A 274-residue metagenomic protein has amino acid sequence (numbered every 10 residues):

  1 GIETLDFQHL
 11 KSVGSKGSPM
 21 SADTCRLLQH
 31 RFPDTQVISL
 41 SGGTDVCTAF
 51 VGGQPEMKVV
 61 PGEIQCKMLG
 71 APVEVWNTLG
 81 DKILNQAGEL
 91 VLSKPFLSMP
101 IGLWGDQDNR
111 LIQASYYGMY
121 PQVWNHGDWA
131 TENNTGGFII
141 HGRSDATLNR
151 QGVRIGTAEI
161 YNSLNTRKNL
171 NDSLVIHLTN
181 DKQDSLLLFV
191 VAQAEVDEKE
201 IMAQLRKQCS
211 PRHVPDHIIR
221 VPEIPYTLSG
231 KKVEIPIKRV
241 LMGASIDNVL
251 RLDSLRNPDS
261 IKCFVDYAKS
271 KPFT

Functional and structural regions predicted by a protein language model:
G1-V59, P72, G80-D81: Gly/Ser/Thr-rich phosphate-binding loop
H9, D34, N169-D172, H217 (+1 more regions): Glycine-centered tight turns that cap/initiate beta-strands
M57-E63, A114-G118: Short, P/G- and charge-enriched loop/turn segments at secondary-structure junctions
I64-G70, W124: Short coil-to-beta-strand transition motifs
M68, G80-Y120, I155, S245-I246: Conserved ATP/PPi-binding loop(s) of AMP-dependent carboxylate-activating enzymes
P72-T78, D128, V221-T227: Active-site and channel-lining beta-strand-loop segments that bind or position nucleotide-derived/phosphorylated
F96-L97, I101, Q122-H213, I219 (+5 more regions): AMP-binding/adenylate-forming catalytic core of the ANL superfamily
V240-L252: A short, polar/charged loop-to-alpha-helix boundary motif
